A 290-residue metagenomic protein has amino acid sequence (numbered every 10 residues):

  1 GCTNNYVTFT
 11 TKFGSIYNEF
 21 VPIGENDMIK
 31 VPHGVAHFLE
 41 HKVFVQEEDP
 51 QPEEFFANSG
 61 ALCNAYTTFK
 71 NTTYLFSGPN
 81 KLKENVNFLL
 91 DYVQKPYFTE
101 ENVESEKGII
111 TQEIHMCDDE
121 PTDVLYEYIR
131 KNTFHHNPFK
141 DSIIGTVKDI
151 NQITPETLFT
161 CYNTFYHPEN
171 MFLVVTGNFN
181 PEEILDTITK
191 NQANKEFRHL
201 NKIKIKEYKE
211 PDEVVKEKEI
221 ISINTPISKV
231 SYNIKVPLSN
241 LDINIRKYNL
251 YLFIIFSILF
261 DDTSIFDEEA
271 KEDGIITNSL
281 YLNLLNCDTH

Functional and structural regions predicted by a protein language model:
G1-Q51, F159-E269: His/Glu-rich zincin catalytic helix
V31-P32, Y66, E84, C287: Short acidic alpha-helix initiation/capping motifs at coil-to-helix transition points, especially at protein N-termini
E47-C161, T277-Y281: Acidic/histidine-enriched segments that form metal/cofactor-coordinating and catalytic pocket/exosite environments
A65-F69, D141, N163-E169, I223-T225 (+1 more regions): Short, flexible turn/loop "capping" segments at secondary-structure junctions
T72-S77, N170-N178, H290: Short cationic amphipathic helices and targeting signals
D91-E100, K190-H199, G274: A common structural junction motif
D123-F134, I221-N240, L285-T289: A broadly tuned preference for mixed-charge, low-complexity surface segments
I255-H290: Long, well-ordered mid-to-C-terminal structural blocks that present hydrophobic/aromatic surfaces
